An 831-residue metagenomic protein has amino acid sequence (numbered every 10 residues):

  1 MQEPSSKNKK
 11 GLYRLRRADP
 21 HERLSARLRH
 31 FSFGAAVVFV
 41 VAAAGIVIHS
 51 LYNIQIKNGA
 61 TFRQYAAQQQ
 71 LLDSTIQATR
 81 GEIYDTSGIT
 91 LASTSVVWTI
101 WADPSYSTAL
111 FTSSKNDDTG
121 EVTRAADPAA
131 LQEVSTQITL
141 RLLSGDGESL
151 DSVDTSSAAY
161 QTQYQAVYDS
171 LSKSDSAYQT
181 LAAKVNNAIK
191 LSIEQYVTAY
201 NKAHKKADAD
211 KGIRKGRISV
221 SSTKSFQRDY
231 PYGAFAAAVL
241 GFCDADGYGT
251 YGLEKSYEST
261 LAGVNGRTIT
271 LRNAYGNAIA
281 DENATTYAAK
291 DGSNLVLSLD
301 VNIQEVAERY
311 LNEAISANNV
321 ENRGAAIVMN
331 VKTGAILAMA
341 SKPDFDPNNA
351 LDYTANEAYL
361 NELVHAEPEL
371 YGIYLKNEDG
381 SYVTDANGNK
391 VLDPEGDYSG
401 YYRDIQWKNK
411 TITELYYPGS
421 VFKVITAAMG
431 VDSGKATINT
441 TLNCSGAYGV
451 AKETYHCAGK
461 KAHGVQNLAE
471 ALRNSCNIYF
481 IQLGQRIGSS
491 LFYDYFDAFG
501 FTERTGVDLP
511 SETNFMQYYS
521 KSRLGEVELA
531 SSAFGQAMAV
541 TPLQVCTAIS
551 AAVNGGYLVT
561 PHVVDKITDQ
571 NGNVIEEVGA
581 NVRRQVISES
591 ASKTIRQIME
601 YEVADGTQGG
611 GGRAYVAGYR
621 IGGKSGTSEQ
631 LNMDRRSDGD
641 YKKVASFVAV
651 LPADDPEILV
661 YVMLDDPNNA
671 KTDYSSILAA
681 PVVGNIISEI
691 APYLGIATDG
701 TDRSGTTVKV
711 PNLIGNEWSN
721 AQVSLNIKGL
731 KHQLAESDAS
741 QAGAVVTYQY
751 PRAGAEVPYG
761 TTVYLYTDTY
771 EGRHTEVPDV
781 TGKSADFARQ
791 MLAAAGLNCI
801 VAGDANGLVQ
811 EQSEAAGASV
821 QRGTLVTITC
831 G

Functional and structural regions predicted by a protein language model:
M1-V391, L415, S490-D497, V616-A617 (+3 more regions): Periplasmic/cell-envelope proteins involved in peptidoglycan metabolism and beta-lactam response
I76-T79, T86, S93-V97, S176 (+25 more regions): Extracytoplasmic
A78, A125-E133, A183-N187, G247-Y251 (+15 more regions): Soluble non-cytosolic domains of exported or imported proteins
A92, W98, N273-Y287, K332-V421 (+1 more regions): Beta-lactam-recognizing serine transpeptidase/beta-lactamase-like catalytic domain environment
T139-E148, T198, D244, A262 (+12 more regions): Sec-exported extracytoplasmic/periplasmic mature domains
L150-D169, V320-T333, Y382, N443-A447 (+5 more regions): Acidic/histidine-enriched alpha-helical segments
V578, G618, N632, V662-G831: Ligand-recognition elements built from short beta-strands and adjacent flexible loops
